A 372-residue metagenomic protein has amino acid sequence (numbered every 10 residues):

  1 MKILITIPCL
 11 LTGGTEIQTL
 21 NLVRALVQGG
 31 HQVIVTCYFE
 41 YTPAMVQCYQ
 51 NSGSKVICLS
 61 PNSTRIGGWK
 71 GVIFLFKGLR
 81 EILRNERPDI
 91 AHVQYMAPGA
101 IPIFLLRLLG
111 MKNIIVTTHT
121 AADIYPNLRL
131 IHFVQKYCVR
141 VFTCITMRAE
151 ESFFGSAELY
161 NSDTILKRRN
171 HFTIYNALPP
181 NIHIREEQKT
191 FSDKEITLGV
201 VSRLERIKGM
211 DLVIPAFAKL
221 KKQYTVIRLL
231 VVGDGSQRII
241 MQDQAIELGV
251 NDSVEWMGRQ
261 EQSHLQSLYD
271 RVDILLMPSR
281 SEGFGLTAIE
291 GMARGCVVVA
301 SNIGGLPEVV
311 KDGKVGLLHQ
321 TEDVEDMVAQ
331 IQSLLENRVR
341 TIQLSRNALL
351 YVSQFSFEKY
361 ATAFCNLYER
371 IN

Functional and structural regions predicted by a protein language model:
L4, T190-K208, I214-F217: Conserved donor-binding/catalytic core segment of Leloir-type glycosyltransferases
I5-G13, I17-I73, S162-K167: N-terminal strand-loop element at the rim of the active site of nucleotide-sugar-dependent glycosyltransferases
I57, V139-R185: Donor nucleotide-sugar binding/catalytic pocket of nucleotide-sugar-dependent glycosyltransferases
L83, R259-Q260, S267-V272: Short alpha-helical donor nucleotide-sugar binding micro-motif in glycosyltransferases
V93-G99: Short His-centered aromatic/hydrophobic patch
R280: Aromatic "clamp/platform" in nucleotide-sugar-dependent glycosyltransferases that forms part of the donor/acceptor
V297-A300, V310: Short hydrophobic beta-strand element within catalytic cores of glycosyltransferases and related nucleotide-activated
D312-G313, L317-V324, S333-R338: Conserved acidic donor-binding segment of nucleotide-sugar-dependent glycosyltransferases
